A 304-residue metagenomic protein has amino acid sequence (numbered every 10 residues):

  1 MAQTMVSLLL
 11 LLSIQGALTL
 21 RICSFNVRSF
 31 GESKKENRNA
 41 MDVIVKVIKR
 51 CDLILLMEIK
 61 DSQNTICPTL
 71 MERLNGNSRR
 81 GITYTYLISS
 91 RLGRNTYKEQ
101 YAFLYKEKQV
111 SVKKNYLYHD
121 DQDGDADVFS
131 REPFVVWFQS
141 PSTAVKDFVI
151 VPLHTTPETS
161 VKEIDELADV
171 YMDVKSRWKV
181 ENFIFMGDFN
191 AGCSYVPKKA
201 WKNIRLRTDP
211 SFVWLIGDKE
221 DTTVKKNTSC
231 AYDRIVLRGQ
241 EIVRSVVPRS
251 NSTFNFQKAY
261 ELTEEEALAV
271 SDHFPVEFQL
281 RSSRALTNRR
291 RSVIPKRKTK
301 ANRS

Functional and structural regions predicted by a protein language model:
A2-S304: Divalent cation-coordinating acidic motifs and surrounding scaffolds that mediate Ca2+/Mg2+/Mn2+/Zn2+-dependent binding
